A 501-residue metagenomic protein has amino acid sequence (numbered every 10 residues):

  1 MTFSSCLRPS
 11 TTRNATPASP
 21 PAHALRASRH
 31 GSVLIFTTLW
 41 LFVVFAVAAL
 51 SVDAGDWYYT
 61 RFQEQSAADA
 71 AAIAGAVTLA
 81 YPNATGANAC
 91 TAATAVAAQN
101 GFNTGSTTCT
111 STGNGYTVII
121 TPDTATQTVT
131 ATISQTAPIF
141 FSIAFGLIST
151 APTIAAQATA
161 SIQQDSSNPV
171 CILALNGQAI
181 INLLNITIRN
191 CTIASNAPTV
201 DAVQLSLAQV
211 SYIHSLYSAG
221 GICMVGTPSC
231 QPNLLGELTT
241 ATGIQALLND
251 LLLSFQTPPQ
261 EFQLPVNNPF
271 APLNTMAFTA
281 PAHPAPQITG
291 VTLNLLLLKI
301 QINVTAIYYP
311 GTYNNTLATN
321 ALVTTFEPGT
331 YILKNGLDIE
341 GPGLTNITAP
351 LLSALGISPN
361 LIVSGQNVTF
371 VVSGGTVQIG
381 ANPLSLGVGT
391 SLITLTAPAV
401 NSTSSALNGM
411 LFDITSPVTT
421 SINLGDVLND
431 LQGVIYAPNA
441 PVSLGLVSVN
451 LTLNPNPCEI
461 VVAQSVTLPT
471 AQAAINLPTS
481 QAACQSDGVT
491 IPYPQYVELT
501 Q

Functional and structural regions predicted by a protein language model:
T2-P21, G55-F62, S66, A70-I139 (+2 more regions): Short amphipathic secondary-structure patches
T2-P9, R13, F140-S195, P457-Q501: Low-complexity, S/T/G/P-rich flexible repeat/linker segments used as non-globular hinges and stalks within
N14-F42: Glycine-centered recognition micro-motifs in short, flexible terminal segments and loops
T38-V52, F62, S66: Alpha-helical hydrophobic helix detector
A84-G177, C191, F270-M276, P281 (+2 more regions): Amphipathic heptad-repeat coiled-coil/leucine-zipper-like oligomerization helices
D165-A208, A285-N476: Long, polar low-complexity repeats
N176, G243, L247-L252, P259-P269 (+1 more regions): Preference for solvent-exposed, low-hydrophobicity sequence contexts
A277-L293, S486-Q501: Short, low-complexity, Pro/Ser/Thr/Gly-rich segments in the mature regions of secreted, periplasmic
